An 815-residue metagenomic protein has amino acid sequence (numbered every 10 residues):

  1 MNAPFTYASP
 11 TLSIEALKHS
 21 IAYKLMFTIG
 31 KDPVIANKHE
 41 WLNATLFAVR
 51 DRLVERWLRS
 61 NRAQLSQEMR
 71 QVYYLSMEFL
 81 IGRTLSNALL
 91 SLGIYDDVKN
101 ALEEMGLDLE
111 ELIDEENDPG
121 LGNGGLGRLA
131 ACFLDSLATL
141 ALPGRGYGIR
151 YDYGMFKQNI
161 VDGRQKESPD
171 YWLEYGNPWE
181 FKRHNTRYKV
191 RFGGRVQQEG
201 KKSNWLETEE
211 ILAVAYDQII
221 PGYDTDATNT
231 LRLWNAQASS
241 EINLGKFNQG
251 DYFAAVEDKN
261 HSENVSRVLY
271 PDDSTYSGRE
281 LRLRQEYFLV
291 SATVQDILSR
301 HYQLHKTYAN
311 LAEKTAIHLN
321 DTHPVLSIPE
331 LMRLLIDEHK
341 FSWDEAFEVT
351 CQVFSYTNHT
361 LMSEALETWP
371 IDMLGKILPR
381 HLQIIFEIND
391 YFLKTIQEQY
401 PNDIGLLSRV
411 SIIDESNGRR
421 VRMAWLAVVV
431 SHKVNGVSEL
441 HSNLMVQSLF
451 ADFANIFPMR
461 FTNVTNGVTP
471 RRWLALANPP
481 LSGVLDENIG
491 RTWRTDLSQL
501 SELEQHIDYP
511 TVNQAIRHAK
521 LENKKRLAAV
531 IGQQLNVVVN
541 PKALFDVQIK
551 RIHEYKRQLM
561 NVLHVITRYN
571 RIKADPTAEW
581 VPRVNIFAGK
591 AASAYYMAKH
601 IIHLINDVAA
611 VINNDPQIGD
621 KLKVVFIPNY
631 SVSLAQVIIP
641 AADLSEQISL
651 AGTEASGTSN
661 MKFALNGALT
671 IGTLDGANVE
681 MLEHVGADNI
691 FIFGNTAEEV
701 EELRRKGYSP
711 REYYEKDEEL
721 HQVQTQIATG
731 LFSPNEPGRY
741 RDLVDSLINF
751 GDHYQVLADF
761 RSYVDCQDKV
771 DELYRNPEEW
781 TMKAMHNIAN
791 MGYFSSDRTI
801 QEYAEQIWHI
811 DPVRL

Functional and structural regions predicted by a protein language model:
M1-L815: A conserved ligand/cofactor-binding region detector
